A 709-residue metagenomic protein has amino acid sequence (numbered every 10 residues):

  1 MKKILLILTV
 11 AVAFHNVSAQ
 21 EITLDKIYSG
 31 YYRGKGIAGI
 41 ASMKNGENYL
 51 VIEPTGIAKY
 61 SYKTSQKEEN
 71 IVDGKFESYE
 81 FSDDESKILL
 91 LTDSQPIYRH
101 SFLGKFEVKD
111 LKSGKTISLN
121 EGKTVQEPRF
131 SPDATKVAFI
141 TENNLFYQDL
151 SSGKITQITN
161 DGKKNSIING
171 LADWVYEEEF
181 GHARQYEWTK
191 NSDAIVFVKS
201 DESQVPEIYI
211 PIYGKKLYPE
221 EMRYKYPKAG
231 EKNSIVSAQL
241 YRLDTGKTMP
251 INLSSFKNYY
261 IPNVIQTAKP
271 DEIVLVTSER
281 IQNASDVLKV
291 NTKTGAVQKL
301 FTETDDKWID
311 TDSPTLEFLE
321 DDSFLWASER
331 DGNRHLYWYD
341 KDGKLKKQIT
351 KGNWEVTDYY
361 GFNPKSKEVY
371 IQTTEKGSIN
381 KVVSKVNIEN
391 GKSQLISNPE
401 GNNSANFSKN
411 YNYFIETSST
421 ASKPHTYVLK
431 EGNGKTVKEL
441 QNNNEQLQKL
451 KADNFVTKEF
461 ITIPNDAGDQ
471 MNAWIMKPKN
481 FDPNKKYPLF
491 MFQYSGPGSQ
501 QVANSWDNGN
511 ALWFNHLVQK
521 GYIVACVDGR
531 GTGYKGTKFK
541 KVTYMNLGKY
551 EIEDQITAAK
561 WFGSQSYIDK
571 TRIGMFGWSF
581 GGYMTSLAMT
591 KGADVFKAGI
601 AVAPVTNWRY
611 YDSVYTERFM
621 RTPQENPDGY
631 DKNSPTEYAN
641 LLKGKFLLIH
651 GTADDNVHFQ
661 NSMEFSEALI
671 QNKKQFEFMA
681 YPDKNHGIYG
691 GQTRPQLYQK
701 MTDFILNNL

Functional and structural regions predicted by a protein language model:
M1-I22, L709: Bacterial Sec-dependent N-terminal signal peptides
G30, D93-Y98, F102-K105, I158-Y186 (+3 more regions): Predominantly five- to eight-bladed beta-propeller fold
A38-A41, E47, V51-G56, S78 (+13 more regions): Non-catalytic accessory segments flanking enzyme active sites
L50-T55, F81, I88-H100, V137-N144 (+14 more regions): Beta-strand C-termini and the immediately following turn/loop, strongest in propeller blades
Y62-S65, D110-G114, L150-G153, R242-G246 (+4 more regions): Short loop/turn segments that connect beta-strands within beta-propeller blades
H100-F146, K154-R184: Asp-box/WD-like beta-propeller blade repeats and closely related beta-sheet repeat scaffolds
K199-K346: Beta-propeller domains
E207, P262, P270, S404-L709: Serine-hydrolase catalytic core recognition
